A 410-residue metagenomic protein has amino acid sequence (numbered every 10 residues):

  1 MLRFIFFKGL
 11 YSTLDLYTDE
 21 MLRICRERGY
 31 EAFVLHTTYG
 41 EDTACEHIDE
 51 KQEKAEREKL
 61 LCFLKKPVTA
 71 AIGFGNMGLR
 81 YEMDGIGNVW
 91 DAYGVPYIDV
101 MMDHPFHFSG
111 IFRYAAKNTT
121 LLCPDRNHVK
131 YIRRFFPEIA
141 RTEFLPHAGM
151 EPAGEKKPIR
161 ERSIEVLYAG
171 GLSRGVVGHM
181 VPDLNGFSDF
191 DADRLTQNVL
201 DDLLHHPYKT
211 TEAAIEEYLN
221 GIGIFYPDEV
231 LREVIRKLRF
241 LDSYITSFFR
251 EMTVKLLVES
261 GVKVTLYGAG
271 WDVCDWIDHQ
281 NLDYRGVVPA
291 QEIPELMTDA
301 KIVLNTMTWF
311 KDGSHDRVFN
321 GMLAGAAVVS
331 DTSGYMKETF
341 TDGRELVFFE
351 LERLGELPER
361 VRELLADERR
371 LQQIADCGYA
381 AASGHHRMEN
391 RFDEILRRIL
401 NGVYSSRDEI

Functional and structural regions predicted by a protein language model:
R3-K8, L14-R134, M150-E155, R285-E295 (+4 more regions): Extended catalytic core of nucleotide-activated donor transferases of GT-like folds
I5-K8, L16-R28, F33-G40, Y114-A115 (+6 more regions): Catalytic binding pocket for nucleotide-activated donors in carbohydrate/polymer assembly enzymes
I5-Y17, A140-K311, S333-M336: Nucleotide-sugar donor-binding catalytic core of glycosyltransferases
V34, A71, D99-V100, T120-C123 (+3 more regions): Short, hydrophobic beta-strand segments that form beta-sheet elements in well-ordered domains
Q52-E56, P124, D242-F249, R370: Soluble or luminal CAZymes and related metallo-dependent hydrolases
F112-A116, K156-V166, V361-L365: Short, surface-exposed amphipathic charged segments that create phosphate/polyanion-binding patches used for binding
P124, A169, F349: Short hydrophobic "strand-cap" motifs at the C-terminus of beta-strands
